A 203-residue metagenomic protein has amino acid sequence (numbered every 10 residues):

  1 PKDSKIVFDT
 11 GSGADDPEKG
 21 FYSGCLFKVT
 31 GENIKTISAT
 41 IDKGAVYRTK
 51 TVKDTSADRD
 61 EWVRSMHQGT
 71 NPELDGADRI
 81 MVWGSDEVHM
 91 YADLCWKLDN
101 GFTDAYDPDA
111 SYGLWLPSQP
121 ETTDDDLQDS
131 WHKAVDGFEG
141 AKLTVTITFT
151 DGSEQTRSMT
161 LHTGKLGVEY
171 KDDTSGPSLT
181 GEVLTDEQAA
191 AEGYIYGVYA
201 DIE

Functional and structural regions predicted by a protein language model:
P1-G140, D151-E203: Non-catalytic macromolecular-recognition regions in eukaryotic signaling proteins
L143-V145: Short, structured protein-protein interaction patches enriched in aromatics and acidic/basic residues, typified by
I147-F149: Conserved structural position at the C-terminal beta-strand of extracellular beta-sandwich adhesion modules
